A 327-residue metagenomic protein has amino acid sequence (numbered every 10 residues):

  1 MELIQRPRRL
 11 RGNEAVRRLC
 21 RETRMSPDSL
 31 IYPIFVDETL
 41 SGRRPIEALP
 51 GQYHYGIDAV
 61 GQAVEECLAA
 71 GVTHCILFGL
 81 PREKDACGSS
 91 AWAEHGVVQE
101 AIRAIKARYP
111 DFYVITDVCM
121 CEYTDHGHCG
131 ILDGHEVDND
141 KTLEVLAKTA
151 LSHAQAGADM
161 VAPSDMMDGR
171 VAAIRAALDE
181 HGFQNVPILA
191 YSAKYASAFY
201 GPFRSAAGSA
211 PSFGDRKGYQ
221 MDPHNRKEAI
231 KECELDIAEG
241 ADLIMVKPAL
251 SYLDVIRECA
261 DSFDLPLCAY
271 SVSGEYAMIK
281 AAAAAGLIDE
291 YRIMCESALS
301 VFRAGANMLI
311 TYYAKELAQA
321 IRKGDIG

Functional and structural regions predicted by a protein language model:
M1-R21: N-terminal amphipathic/basic leader segments beginning at the initiator methionine
N13, S26-I31, D37-G327: Alpha/beta enzyme core
